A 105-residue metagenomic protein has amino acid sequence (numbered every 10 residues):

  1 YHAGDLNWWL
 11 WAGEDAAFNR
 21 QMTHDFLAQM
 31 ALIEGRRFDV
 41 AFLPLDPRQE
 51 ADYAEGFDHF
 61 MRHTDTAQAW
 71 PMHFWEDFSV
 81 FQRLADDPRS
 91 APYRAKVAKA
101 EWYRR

Functional and structural regions predicted by a protein language model:
Y1-R62: Active-site-proximal loop/helix segments of hydrolase catalytic cores
A54-R105: Binuclear metal-ion centers of metallo-dependent hydrolases, dominated by the metallo-beta-lactamase
